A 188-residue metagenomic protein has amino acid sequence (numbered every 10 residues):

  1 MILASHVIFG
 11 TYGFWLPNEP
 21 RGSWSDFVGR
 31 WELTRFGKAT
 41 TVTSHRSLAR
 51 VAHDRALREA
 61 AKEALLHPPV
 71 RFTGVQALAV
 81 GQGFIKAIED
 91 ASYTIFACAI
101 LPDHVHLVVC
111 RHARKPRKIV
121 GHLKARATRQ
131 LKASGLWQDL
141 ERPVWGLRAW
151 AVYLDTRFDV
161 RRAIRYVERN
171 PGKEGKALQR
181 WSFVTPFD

Functional and structural regions predicted by a protein language model:
M1-D188: Short catalytic/metal-binding and nucleic-acid-binding patches
